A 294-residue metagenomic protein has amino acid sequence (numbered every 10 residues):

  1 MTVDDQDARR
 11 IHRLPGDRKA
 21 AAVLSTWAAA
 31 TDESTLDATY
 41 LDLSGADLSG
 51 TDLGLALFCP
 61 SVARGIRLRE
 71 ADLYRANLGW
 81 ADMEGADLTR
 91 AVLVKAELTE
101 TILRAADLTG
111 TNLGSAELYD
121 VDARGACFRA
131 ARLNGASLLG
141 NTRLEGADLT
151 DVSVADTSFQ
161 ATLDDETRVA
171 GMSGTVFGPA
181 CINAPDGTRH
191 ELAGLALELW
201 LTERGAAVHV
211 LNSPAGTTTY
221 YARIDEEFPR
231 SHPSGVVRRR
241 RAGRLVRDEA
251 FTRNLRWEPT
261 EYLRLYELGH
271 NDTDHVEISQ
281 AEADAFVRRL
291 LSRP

Functional and structural regions predicted by a protein language model:
T2-D4, H12, G243-D248, G269-H270: Short, surface-exposed linear segments at secondary-structure transitions and domain or protein termini
T2-S213: Tandem repeat scaffolds
A8-I11, A21, E166, G194 (+7 more regions): Intrinsically disordered, low-complexity regions
E33, A38-Y40, E226-P259: Short, flexible N-terminal segments of the mature chain
T35, V208, F228-R230, V236 (+4 more regions): Amphipathic alpha-helical interaction segments
G216-F228: A short beta-strand micro-motif
V246-P294: Short, mixed-charge low-complexity intrinsically disordered segments
